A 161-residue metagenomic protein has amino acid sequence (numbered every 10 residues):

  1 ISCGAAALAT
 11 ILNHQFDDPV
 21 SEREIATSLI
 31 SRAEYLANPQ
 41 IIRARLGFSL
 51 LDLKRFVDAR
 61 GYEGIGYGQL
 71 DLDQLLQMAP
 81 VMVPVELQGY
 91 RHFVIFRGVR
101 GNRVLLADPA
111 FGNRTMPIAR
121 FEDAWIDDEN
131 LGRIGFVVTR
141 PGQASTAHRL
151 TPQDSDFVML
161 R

Functional and structural regions predicted by a protein language model:
I1-L36: Active-site nucleophile-adjacent alpha helix/oxyanion-hole segment immediately C-terminal to the catalytic cysteine
I1-N13, R45-L53, V57, R161: Active-site nucleophilic cysteine motif
F16, V99-N102, P141-G142: Short loop segments at secondary-structure junctions
L29-I134: Conserved active-site-adjacent core of cysteine acyl-enzyme catalytic domains
E129-R161: Low-complexity, Gly/Ser/Thr/Pro-rich intrinsically disordered linker/tail segments
